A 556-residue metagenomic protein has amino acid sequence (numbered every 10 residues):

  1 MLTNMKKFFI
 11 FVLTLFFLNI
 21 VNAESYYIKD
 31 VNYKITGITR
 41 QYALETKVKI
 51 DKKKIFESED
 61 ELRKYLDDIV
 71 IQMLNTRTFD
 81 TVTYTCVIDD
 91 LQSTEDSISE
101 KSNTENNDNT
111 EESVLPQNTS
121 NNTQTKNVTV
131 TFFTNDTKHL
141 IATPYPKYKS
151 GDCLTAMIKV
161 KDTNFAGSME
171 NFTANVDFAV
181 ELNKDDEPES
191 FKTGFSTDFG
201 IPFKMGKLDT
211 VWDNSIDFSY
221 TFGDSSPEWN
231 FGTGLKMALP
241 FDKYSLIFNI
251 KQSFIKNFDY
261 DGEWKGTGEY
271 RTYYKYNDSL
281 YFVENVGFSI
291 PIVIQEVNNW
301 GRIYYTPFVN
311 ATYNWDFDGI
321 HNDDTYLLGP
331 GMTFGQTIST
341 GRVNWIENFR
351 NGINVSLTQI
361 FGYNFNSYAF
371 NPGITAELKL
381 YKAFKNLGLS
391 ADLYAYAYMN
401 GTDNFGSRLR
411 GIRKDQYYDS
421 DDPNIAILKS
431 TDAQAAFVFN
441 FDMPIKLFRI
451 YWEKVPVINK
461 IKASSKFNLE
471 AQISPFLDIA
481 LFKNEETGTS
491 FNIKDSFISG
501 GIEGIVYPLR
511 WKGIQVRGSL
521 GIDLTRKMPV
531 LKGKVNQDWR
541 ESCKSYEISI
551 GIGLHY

Functional and structural regions predicted by a protein language model:
A23-C153, K159, T173-F203, S219-E228 (+4 more regions): Periplasmic polypeptide-binding modules associated with outer-membrane biogenesis and secretion
K126-V128, K138-A142, L154, S168-F172 (+12 more regions): Outer-envelope beta-barrel architecture signal
K138-S150, A156-I158, D162, M169-D186 (+11 more regions): Transmembrane beta-strand segments that form the barrel wall of outer-membrane beta-barrel proteins
L154-I158, T193-T197, W229-L235, F282-F288 (+5 more regions): Hydrophobic, lipid-facing positions within transmembrane beta-strands of outer-membrane proteins
D162-N164, I201-F203, M237-F241, F288-I294 (+7 more regions): Residue-level signature of outer-membrane beta-barrel architecture
L182-S190, S215-W229, I250-L280, L393-D432 (+1 more regions): Outer-membrane beta-barrel translocator/channel fold
E189-H321: Transmembrane beta-barrel wall of Gram-negative outer-membrane proteins
Y305-I493, R526-H555: C-terminal outer-membrane beta-barrel translocator/porin domains of Gram-negative envelope proteins and their
